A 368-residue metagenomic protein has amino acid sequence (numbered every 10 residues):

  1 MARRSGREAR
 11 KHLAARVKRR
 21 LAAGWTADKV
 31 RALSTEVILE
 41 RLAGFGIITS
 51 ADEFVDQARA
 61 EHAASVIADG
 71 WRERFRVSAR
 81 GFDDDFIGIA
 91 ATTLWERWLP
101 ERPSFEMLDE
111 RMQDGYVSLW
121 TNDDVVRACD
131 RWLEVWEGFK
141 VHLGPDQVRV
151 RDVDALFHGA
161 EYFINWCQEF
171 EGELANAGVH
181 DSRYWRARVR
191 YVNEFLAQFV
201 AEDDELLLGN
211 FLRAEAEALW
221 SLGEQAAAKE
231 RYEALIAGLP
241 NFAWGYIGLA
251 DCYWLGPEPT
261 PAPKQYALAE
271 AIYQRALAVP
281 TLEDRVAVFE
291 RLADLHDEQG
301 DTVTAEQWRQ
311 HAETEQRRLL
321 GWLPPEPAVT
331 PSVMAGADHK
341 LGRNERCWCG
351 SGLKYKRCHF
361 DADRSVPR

Functional and structural regions predicted by a protein language model:
M1-R10, D83, W244, D284-A287 (+1 more regions): Acidic/negatively charged segments and metal-coordination signatures
A2-I89: Eukaryotic intrinsically disordered, low-complexity segments enriched for acidic and Ser/Thr/Pro residues that serve as
V30, P100, M107, S118-D123 (+8 more regions): Hydrophobic/aromatic side-chain positions at a characteristic register within alpha-helices of tetratricopeptide repeats
S65-R72, S104-W120, L133, F157-V179 (+4 more regions): Amphipathic alpha-helical repeat scaffolds of TPR domains
R80-T92, D124-V150, H180-E194, S221-K229 (+1 more regions): Helix-turn-helix repeat elements of alpha-solenoid scaffolds
D84-F86, A155-F170, L174-A177, S221-G223 (+3 more regions): Alpha-helical linker/edge segments of TPR/alpha-solenoid repeat scaffolds and analogous pre-/post-domain helices
R97-P103, G138-F163, A177-S182, F195-L208 (+1 more regions): Flexible helix-coil transition and linker loops at the boundaries of alpha-helical arrays
W136-G144, V192-Q198, E233-G238, D251-W254 (+2 more regions): Amphipathic alpha-helical segments of tetratricopeptide repeats
